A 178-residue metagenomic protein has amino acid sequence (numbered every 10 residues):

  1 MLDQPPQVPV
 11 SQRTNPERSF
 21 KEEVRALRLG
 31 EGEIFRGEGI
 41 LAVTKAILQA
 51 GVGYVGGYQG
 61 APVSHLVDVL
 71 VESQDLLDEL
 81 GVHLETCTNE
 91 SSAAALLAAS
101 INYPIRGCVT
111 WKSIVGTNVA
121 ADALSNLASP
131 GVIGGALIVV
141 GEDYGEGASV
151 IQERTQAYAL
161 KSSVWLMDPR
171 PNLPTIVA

Functional and structural regions predicted by a protein language model:
L2-A26, G30-E31, G37: Cofactor-/ligand-binding subdomain signature composed of acidic, glycine-rich, tryptophan-containing flexible loops
F35-E38, Q49: N-terminal basic/disordered segments at the start of proteins
A42: Mature N-terminal segment immediately following signal peptide/propeptide cleavage in secreted/periplasmic
A46-Q49, L160: Short acidic (Asp/Glu) and glycine-rich catalytic loops that position anionic groups and cofactors
A61-R154, L160, V164-A178: Thiamine diphosphate
